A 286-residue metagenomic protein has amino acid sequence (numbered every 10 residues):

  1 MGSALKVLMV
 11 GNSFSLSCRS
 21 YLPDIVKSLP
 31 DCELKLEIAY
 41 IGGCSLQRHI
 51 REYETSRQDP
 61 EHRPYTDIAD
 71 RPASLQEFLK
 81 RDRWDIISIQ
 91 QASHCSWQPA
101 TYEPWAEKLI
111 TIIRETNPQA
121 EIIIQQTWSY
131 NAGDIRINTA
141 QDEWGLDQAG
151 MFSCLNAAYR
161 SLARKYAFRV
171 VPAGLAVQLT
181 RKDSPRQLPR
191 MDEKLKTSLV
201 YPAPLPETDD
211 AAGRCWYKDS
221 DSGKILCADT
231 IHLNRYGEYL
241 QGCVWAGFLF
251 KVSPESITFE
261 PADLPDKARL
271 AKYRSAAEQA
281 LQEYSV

Functional and structural regions predicted by a protein language model:
M1-I38, M191, I257-V286: N-terminal secretory targeting modules
K6-L8, L16-A106, I112, P118 (+1 more regions): Conserved SGNH/GDSL esterase-like catalytic core that processes O-acyl groups on lipids and polysaccharides
Y53-P60, K182, F250-E255: Short loop/turn hinge sites at secondary-structure boundaries
A73-R235, S256: Alpha-helical cap/lid subdomain in secreted, periplasmic, or secretory-pathway luminal O-acyl-processing enzymes
K218-A276: Extended, basic/helix-rich recognition subdomains
